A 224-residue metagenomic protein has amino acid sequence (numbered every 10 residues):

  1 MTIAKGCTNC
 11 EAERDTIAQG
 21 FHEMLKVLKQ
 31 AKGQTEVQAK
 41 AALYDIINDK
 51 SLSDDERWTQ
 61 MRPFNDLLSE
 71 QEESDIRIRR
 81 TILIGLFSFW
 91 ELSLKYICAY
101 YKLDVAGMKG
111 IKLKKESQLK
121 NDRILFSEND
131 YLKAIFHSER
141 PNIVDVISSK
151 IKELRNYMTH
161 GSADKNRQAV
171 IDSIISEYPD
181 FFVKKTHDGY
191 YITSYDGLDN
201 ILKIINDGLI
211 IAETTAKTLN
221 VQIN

Functional and structural regions predicted by a protein language model:
M1-I84, L92-L94, N142-S149, A169-N224: Extended intrinsically disordered or low-complexity regions, especially N/C-terminal cytosolic tails and loops, rather
I84, L92-Y191, Y195: Flexible secondary-structure boundary motifs
